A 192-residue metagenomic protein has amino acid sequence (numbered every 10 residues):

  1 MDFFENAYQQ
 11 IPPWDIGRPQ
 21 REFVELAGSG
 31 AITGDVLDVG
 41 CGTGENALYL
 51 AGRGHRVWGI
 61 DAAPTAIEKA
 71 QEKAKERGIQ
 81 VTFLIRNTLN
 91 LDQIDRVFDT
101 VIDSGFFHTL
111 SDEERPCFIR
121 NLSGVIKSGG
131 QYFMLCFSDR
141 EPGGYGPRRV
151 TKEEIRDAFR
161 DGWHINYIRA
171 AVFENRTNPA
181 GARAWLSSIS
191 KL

Functional and structural regions predicted by a protein language model:
M1-L37, T43-R96, L110-V125, G130-L192: Class I (Rossmann-like) S-adenosyl-L-methionine-dependent methyltransferase catalytic domain, capturing the SAM-binding
D99: Conserved acidic residues
I102: A conserved beta-strand element that flanks and buttresses the S-adenosyl-L-methionine
G105-T109: Short catalytic micro-motifs in class I SAM-dependent methyltransferases
